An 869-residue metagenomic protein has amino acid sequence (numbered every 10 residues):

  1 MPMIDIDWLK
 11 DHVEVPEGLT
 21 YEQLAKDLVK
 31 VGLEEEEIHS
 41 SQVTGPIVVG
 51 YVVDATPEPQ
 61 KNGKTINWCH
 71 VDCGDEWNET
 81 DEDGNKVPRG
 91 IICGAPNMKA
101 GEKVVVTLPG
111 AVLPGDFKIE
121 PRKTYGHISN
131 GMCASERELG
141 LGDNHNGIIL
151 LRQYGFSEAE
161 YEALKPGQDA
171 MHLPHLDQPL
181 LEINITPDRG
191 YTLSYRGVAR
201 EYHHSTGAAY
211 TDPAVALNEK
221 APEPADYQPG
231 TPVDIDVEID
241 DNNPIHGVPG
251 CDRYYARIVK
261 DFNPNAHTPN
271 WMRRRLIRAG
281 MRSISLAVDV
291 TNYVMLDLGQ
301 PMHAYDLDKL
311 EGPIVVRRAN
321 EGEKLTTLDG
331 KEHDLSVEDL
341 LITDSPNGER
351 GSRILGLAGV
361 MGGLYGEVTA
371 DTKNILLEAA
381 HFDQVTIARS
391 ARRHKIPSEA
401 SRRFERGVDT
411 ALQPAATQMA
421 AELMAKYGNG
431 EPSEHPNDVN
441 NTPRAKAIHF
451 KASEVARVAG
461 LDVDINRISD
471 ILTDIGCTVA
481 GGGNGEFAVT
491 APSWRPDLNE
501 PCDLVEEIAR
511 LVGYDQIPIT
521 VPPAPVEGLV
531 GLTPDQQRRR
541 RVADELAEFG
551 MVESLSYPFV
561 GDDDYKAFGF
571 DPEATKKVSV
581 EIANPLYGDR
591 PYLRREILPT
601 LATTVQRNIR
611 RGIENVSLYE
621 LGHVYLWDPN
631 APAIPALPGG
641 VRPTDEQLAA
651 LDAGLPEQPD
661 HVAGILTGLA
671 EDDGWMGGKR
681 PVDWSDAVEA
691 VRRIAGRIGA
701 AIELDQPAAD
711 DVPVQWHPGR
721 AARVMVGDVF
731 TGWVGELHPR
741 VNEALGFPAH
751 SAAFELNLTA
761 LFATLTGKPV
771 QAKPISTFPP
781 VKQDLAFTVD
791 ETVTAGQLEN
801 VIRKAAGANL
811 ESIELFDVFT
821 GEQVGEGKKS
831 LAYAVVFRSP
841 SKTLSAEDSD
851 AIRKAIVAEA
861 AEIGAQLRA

Functional and structural regions predicted by a protein language model:
M1-P229, G351, L376, R393-K395 (+5 more regions): Phosphate-backbone binding interfaces of nucleic-acid-interacting proteins
M3, Q23, T473-A480, Y619 (+3 more regions): A carboxyl-terminal module marker
M3-I6, H12, L24-K26, S41 (+5 more regions): Glycine/proline-enriched, intrinsically flexible loops and inter-domain linkers
V43-P46, E219-A221, V294-L296, T490 (+5 more regions): Beta-rich nucleic-acid/ligand-interaction surfaces
V49-I91, R273-R274, R278, T291-V368: Conserved mixed alpha/beta core segments that line enzyme active sites in large multi-domain catalysts
R122, V315-V368, A524-Q658, R720 (+2 more regions): Class II aminoacyl-tRNA synthetase-like tRNA-binding/catalytic domains
I128-L150, S157-E160, P174-H175, P179 (+7 more regions): Mobile "lid/hinge" segments at catalytic clefts and subdomain interfaces of large enzymes
G197, I448-V616, V836-R838, T843-L844 (+1 more regions): Extended, well-folded interaction surfaces typified by the phenylalanyl-tRNA synthetase beta subunit core
